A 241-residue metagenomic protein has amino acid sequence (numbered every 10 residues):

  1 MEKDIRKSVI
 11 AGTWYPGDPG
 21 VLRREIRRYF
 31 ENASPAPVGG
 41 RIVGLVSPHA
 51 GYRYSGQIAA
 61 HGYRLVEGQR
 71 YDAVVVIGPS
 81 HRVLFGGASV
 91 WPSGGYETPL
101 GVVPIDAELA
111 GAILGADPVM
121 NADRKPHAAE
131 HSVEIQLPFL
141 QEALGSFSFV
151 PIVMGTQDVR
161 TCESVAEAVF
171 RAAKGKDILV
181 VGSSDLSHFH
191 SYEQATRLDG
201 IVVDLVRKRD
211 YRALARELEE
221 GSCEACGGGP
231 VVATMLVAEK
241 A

Functional and structural regions predicted by a protein language model:
E2-L236, K240: Active-site histidine-anchored catalytic micro-motif
